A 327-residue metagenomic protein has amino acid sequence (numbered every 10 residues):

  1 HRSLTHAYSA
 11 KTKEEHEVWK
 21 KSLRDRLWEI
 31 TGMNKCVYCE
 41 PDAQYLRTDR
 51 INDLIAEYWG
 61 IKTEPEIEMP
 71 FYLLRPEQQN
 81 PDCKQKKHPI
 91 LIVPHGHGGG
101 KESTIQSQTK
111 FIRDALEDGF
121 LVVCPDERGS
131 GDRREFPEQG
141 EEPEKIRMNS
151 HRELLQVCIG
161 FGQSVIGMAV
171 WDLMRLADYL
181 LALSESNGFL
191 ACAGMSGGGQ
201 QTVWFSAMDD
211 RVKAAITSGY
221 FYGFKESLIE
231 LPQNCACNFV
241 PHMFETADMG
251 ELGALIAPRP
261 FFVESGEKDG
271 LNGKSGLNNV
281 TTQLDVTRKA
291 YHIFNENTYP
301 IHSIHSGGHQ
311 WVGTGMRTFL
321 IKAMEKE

Functional and structural regions predicted by a protein language model:
E29-K86: N-terminal cap/lid segment of alpha/beta-hydrolase-fold proteins
K84-K87, I92-A182, E226-E230: Cap/lid segment of the alpha/beta-hydrolase catalytic domain
R152-E153, V157-Q163, R175, V212-A254 (+3 more regions): Mobile cap/lid helix-loop segments that gate and shape the active-site cleft of serine hydrolases
V165, S196-Q200: Active-site loop->helix "elbow" adjoining a glycine-rich segment at hydrolase catalytic centers
L173, G199-D210: Short glycine-enriched nucleophile-adjacent loop and the immediately C-terminal alpha-helix near the catalytic center
E185-S196: Alpha/beta-hydrolase fold nucleophile elbow
A257-G276, S306: Conserved strand-to-loop "acid loop" that flanks and positions the catalytic carboxylate
D285-E327: C-terminal catalytic histidine-bearing segment of alpha/beta-hydrolase fold enzymes
